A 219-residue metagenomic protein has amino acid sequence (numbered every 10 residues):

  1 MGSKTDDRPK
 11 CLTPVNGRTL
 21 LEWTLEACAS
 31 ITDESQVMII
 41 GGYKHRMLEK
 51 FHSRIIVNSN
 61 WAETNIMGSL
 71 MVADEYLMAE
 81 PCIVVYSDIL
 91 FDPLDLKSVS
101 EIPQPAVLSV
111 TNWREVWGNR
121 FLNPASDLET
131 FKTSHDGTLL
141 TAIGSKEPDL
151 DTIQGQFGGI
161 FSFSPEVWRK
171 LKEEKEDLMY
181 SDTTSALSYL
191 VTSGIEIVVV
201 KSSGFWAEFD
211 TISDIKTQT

Functional and structural regions predicted by a protein language model:
M1-V15, R54: Glycine-rich N-terminal loop/short-helix segment of MobA-like nucleotidyltransferase
L12, F131-T133, V199: A structural signal for short hydrophobic beta-strand segments in well-ordered beta-sheet cores
P14, R18-C82, L178: Conserved N-terminal catalytic core of the sugar/cofactor nucleotidyltransferase
P14, Y76, K132, S162-S164 (+1 more regions): Short, well-ordered beta-strand micro-motif
G41, Y86, V110: Short beta-strand/turn micro-motifs composed of small residues that flank or help shape donor/cofactor-binding pockets
F51, P93-E174: Conserved core of the sugar-phosphate nucleotidyltransferase
E80-L90: Short beta-strand-to-loop acidic/aromatic patch adjacent to the donor-nucleotide binding site
T152-T219: Conserved alpha/beta core of the MobA/IspD/sugar-nucleotide pyrophosphorylase nucleotidyltransferase superfamily
